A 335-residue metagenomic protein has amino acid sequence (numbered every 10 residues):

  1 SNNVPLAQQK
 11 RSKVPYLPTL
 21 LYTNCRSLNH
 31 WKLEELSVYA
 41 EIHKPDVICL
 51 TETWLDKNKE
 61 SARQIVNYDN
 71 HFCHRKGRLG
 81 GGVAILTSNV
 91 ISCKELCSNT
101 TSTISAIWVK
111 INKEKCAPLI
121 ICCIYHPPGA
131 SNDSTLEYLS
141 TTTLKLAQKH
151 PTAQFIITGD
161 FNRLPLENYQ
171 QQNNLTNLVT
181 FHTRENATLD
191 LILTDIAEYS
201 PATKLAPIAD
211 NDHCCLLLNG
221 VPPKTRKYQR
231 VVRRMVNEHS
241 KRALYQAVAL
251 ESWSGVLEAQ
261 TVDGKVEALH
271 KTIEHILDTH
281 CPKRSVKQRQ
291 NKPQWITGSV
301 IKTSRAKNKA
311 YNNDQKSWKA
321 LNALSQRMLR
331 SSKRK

Functional and structural regions predicted by a protein language model:
S1-T152, N162-E185, L193: Short phosphate/oxyanion-binding micro-motifs
V4-P5, A209, V266, N322: A composition/secondary-structure signal for short, hydrophobic, low-basic-content segments with alpha-helix propensity
L28, N89, E114, P128 (+4 more regions): Generic structural motif
S37-E41, T87, S140, L144 (+12 more regions): Amphipathic alpha-helical interaction motifs in eukaryotic regulatory proteins
I42, W54, S92-C93, K115 (+10 more regions): Short amphipathic alpha-helical interaction elements and helix-loop-helix interfaces that mediate dimerization
E95-I104, N162-A243: Metal-dependent phosphoester-hydrolase catalytic domains
L119-I124, Q154-T158, N162-L164, N219-K335: Arg/Lys-enriched, amphipathic patches
